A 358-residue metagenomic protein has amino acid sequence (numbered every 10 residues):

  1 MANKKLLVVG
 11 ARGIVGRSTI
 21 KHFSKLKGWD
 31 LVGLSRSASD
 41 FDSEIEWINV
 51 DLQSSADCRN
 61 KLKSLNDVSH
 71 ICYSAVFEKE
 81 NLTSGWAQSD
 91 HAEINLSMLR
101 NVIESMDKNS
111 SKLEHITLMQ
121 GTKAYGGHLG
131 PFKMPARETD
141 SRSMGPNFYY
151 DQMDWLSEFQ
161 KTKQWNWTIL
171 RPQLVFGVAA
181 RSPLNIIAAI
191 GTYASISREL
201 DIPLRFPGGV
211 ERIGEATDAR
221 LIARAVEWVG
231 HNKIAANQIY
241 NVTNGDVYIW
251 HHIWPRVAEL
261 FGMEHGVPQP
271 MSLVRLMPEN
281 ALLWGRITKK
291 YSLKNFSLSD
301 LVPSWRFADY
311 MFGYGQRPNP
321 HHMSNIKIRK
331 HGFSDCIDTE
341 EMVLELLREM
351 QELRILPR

Functional and structural regions predicted by a protein language model:
N3-G28: N-terminal Rossmann NAD(P)H-binding glycine-rich loop of SDR-like oxidoreductase domains
G10, A75, T117-Q120, R171-Q173 (+1 more regions): Active-site beta-alpha turn of Rossmann-fold NAD(P)-dependent dehydrogenases/reductases
K27-D40: Conserved glycine-rich Rossmann-like NAD(P)H-binding loop of the short-chain dehydrogenase/reductase
S39-S97, N101: NAD(P)H-binding glycine-rich loop region in Rossmannoid oxidoreductase-like domains and their noncatalytic homologs
D51, Q88-L96, M134-P135, R142-D154 (+4 more regions): Short-chain dehydrogenase/reductase
H70-A75, T83-F148: Conserved Rossmann-fold NAD(P)-dependent oxidoreductase catalytic core, especially the SDR/UDP-sugar
E158, T162-R224, V257: NAD(P)-dependent short-chain dehydrogenase/reductase
A223-F312, Q316, S324-I326, K330 (+2 more regions): Mid/C-terminal beta-alpha module of Rossmann-like enzyme folds, strongest in SDR-family dehydrogenases/epimerases
